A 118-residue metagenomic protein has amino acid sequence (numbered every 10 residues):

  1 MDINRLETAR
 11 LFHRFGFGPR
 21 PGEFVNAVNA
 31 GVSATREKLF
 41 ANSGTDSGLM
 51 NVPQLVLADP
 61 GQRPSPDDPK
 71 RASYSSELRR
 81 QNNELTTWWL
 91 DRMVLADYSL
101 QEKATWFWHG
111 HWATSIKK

Functional and structural regions predicted by a protein language model:
M1-D2, Y98: A general structural signal for short secondary-structure junctions and capping/turn motifs
D2-N4, A9-P21: Flexible, low-complexity segments enriched for small/polar residues
P21-K118: N-terminal accessory alpha/beta regions
